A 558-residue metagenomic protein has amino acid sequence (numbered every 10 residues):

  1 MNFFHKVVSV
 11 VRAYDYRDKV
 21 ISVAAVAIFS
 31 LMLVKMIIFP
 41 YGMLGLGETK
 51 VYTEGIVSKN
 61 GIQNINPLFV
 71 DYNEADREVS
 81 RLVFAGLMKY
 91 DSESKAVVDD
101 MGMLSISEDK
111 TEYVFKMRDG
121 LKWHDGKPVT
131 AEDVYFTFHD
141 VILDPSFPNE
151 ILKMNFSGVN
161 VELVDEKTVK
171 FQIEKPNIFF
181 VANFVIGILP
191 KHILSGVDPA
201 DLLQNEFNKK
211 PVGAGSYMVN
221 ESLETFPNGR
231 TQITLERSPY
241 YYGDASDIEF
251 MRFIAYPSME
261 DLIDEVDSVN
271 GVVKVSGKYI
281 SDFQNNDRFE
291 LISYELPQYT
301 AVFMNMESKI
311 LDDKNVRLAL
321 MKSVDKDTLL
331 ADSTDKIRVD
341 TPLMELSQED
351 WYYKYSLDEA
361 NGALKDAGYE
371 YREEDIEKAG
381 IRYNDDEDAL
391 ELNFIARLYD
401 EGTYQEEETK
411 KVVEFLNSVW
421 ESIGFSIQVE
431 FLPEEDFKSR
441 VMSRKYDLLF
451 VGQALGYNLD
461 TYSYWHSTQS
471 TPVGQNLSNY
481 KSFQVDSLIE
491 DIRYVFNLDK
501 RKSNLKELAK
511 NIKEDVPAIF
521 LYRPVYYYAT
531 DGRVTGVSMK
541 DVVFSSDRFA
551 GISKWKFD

Functional and structural regions predicted by a protein language model:
F29-I37, M321-D350, E408-N417, V441-D558: Detector for C-terminal structural segments
G55-E108, H139, V212: N-terminal lobe/hinge region of extracytoplasmic solute-binding protein
S58-R77, D99-G102, K127, F180-L189 (+2 more regions): A structural "hinge/loop" feature
I151-D198: Surface-exposed binding/hinge segments that line and control ligand-binding clefts or catalytic entry sites
I186-S246, F250, E260, L357-D358 (+3 more regions): Gly/Pro-rich hinge or "lid" segments in bacterial periplasmic/extracellular proteins
P227-T231, E370-G452, Y526: Ligand/substrate-recognition segments at binding pockets and active sites
R237-F283, S426-Q428: Ligand-site clamp/hinge motif
V273-A363, N384-D386, L390-L392, L398 (+2 more regions): Local pocket/hinge segments that shape ligand/substrate recognition
